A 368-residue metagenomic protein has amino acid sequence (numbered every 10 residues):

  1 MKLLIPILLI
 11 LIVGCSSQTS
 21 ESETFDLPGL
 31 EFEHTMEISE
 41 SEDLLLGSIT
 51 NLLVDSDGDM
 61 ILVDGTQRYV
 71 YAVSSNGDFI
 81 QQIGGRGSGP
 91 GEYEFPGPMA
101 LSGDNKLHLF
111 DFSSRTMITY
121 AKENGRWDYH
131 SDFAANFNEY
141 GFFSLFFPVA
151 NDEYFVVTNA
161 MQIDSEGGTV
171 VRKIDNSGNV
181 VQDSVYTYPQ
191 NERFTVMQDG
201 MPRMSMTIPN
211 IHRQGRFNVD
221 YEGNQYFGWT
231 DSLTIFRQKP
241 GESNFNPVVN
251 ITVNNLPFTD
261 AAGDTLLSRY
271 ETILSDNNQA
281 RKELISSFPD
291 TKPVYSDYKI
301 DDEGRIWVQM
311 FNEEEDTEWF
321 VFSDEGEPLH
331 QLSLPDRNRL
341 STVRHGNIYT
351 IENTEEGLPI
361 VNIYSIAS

Functional and structural regions predicted by a protein language model:
L4-V13: Sec-dependent N-terminal signal peptides
C15-S368: Eukaryotic scaffold repeat domains enriched in small/polar residues
